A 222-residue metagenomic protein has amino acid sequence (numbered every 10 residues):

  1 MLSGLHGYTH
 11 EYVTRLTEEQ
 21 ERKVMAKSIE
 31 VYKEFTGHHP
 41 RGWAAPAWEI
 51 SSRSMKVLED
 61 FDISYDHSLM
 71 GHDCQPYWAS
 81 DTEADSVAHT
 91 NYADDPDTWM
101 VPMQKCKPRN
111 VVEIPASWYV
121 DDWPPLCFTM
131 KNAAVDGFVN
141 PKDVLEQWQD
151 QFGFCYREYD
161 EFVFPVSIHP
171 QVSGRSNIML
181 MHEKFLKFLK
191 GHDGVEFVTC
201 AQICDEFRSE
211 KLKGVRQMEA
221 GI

Functional and structural regions predicted by a protein language model:
G4-H6, W43-P46, D66-S68, P115-S117 (+2 more regions): A cross-family glycoside hydrolase active-site/sugar-binding cleft signature
T9-E21, H39-R41, P46, N132-K142 (+1 more regions): The substrate-binding groove and active-site-proximal loops of carbohydrate-active enzymes, especially glycoside
H10, A47, H72, I203-C204: Conserved beta-strand edge residues that scaffold enzyme active sites
V13, I50, Q75, D121 (+2 more regions): Generic structural signal for helix capping and beta-alpha/helix-loop junctions
R15-K23, R53-L58: Metal-dependent catalytic neighborhoods of phosphoester/phosphodiester hydrolases
E21-Y32: An active-site-proximal "capping" alpha-helix that borders the catalytic cofactor pocket
K33-E34, H38-D160, R216: Active-site-adjacent pocket scaffolds in enzyme catalytic domains
Y65, F138-I222: C-terminal domain-boundary segment and adjacent tail
